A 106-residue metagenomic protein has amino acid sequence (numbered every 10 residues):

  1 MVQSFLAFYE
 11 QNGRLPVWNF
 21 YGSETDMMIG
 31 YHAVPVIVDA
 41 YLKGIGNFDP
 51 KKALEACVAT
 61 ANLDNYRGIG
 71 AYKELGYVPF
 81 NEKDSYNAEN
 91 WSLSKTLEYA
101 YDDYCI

Functional and structural regions predicted by a protein language model:
M1-Y104: Aromatic-rich carbohydrate-recognition surfaces in CAZymes
